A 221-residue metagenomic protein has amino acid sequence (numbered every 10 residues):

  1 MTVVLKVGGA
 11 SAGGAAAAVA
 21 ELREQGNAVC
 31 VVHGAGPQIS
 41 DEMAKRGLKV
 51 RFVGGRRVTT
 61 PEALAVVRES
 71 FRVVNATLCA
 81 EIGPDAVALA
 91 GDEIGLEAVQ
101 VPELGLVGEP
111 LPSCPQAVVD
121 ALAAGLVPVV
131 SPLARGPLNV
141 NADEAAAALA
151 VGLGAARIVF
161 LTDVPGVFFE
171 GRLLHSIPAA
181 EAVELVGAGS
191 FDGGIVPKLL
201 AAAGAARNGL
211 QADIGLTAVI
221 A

Functional and structural regions predicted by a protein language model:
M1-A221: C-terminal catalytic "cap/lid" subdomain
